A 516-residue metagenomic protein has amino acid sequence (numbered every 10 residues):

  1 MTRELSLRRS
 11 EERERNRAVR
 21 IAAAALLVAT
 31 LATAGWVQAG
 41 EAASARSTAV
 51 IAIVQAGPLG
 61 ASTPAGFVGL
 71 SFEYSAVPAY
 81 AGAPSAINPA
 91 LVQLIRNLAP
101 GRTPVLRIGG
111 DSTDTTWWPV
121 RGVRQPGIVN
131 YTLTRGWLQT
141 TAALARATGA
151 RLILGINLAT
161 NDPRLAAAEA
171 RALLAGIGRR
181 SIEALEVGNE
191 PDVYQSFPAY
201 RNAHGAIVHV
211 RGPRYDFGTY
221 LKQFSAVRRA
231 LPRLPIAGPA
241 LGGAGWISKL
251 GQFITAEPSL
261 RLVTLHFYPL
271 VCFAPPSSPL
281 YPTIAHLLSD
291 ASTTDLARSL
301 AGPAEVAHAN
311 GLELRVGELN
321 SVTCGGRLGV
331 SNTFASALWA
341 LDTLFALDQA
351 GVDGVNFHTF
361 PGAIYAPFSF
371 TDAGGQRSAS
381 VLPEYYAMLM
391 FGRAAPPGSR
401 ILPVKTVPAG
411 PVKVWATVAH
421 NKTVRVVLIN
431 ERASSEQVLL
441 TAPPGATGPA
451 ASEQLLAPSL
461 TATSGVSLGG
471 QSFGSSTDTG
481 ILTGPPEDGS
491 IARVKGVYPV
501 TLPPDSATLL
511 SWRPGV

Functional and structural regions predicted by a protein language model:
M1-R17: N-terminal secretory signal peptides that target proteins for export/translocation
E4-L5, A22, S71: Absolute N-terminal positional cue centered near the fourth residue
L5-L7, L26-L27, L31: Leucine-biased recognition of intrinsically disordered, low-complexity hydrophobic segments
R17-A29: Sec-dependent N-terminal signal peptides
T30, A34-S248, I254-L262, A297 (+4 more regions): Non-catalytic accessory regions flanking glycosidase/transglycosidase catalytic cores in CAZymes
T264-P269: Long, well-ordered, tryptophan-enriched scaffold segments
L270-V322: Glycoside hydrolase catalytic-domain groove-lining segments
